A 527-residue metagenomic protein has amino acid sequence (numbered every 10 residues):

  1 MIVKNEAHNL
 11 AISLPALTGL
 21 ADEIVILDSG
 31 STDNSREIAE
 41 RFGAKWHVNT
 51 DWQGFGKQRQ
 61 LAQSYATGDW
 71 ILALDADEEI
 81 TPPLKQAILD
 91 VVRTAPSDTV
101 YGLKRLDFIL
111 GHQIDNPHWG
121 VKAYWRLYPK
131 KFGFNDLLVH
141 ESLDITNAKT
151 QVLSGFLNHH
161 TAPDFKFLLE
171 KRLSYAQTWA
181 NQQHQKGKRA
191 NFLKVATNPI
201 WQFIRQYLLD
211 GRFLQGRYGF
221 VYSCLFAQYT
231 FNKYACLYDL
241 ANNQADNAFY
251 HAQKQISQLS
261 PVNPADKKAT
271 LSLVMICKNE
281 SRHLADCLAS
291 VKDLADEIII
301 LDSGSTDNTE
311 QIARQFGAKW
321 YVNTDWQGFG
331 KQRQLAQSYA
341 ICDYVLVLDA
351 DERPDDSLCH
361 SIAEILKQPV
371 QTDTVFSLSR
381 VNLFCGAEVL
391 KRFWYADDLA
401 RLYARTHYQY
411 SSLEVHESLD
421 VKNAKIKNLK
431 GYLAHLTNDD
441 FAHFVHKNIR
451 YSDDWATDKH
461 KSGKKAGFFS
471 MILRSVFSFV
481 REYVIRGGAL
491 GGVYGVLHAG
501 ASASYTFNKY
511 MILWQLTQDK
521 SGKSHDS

Functional and structural regions predicted by a protein language model:
M1-A16, D239-S290, K523: N-proximal low-complexity "stem/linker" segments adjacent to membrane-targeting elements
H8-A11, D33-F42, P83-L84, R282-A285 (+2 more regions): Acidic helix N-cap motif at the loop->helix transition within catalytic regions of sugar-transfer enzymes
A16, D28-E37, D51, D75 (+4 more regions): A conserved acidic beta->alpha catalytic loop
L20, F42-G43, T146, L294 (+3 more regions): Short, structured coil segments at secondary-structure junctions
D22-I24, D266-V274, E297-I299: Short beta-strand/loop segments at the ligand-binding rim of alpha/beta enzyme cores
S29, G68, E78, L84-Q86 (+5 more regions): Residues lining hydrophobic/aromatic ligand-binding pockets adjacent to catalytic sites
R36-Y65, D296, E310-Y339: Conserved donor nucleotide-binding strand/loop of the catalytic core
G56-Q63, W70, T81-V262, G330-Q337 (+3 more regions): Catalytic-site signature of metal-activated, phosphate-bearing donor transferases, centered on the GT-A/GT-A-like
